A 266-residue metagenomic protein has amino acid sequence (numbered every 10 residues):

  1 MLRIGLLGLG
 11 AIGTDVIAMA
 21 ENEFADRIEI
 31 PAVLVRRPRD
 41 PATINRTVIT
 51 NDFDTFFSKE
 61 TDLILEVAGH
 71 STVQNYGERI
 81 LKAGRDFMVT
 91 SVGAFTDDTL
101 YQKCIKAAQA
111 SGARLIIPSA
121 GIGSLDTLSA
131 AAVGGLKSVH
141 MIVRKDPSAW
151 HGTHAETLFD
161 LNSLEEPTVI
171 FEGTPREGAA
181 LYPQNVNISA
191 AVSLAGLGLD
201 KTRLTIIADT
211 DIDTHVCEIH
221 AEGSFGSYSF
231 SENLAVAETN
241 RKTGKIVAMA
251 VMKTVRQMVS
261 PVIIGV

Functional and structural regions predicted by a protein language model:
M1-G5: Extreme N-terminal starter segment of soluble prokaryotic enzymes
L7, I116, I122-V266: Active-site-lining helix/loop region of Rossmann-like oxidoreductase modules
G13-T14: N-terminal Rossmann-fold NAD(P) dinucleotide-binding loop
E23-T43: NAD(P)-binding Rossmann-fold cofactor-contacting core
R36-P38, V92-F95, G121-I122: Short, ordered loop/turn segments at secondary-structure junctions
N51-T55, K59-K82, A94-D98: Beta-loop-alpha module in the N-terminal Rossmann-like domain of NAD(P)-dependent dehydrogenases, especially those
E66, V89, L115-S119: General beta-strand structural signal in soluble alpha/beta enzymes
V92-R114: Rossmann-fold NAD(P)-binding glycine/threonine-rich loop
